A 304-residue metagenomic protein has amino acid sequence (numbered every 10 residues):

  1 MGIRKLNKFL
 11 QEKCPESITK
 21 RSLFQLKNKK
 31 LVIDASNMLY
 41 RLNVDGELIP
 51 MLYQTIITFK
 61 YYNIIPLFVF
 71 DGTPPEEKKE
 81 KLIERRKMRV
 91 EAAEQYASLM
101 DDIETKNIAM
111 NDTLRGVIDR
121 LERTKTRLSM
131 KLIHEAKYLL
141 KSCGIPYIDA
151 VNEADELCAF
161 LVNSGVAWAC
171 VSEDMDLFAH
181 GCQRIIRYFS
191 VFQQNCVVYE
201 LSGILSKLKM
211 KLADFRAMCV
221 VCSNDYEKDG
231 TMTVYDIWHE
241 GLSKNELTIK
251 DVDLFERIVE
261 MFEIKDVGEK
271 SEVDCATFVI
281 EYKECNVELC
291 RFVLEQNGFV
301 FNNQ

Functional and structural regions predicted by a protein language model:
G2-K13, Q25-A150, L157: Noncatalytic, basic helical substrate-engagement surface that gates or grips nucleic-acid strands
K13-K27, L31, Y62, Q193-Q304: Non-catalytic nucleic-acid-binding/docking modules located in mid-to-C-terminal regions of nucleic-acid enzymes
E77, A179-H180, D229: Extracytoplasmic/secreted cell-surface and envelope-processing proteins
R86, I185-F192: A short alpha->loop->secondary-structure connector
S142, P146, S164-A167, D225: Short amphipathic alpha-helical interaction elements and helix-loop-helix interfaces that mediate dimerization
E153-L157, Q193-Q194: A short acidic, often aromatic-flanked loop/helix-cap motif at beta-alpha or helix-coil junctions that lines enzyme
C158-Y188: Acidic, metal-binding active-site segment of PIN/NYN-like and related structure-specific nucleases
